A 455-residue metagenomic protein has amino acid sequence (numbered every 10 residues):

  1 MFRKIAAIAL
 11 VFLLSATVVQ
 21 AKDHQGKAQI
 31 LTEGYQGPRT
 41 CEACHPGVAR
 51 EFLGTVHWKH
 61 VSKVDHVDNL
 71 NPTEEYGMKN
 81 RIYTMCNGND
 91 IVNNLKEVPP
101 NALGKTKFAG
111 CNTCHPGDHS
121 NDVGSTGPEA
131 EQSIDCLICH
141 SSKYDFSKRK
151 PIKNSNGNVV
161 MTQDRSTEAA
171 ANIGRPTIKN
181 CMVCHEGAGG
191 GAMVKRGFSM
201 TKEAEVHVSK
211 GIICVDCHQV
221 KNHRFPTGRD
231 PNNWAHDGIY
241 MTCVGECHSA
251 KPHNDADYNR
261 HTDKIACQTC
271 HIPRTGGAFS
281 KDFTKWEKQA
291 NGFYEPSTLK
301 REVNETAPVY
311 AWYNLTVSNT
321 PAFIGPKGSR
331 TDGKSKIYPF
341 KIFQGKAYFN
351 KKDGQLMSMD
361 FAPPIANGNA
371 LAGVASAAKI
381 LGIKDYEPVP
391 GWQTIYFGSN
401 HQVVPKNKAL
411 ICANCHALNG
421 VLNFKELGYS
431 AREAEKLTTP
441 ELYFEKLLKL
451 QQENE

Functional and structural regions predicted by a protein language model:
M1-I5: Positively charged n-region of N-terminal signal peptides that target proteins for export
A7-A16: Bacterial N-terminal signal peptides
A21-V244, S249-N259, I337-Q344, K352-N407 (+1 more regions): Sequence context of c-type cytochrome heme-c attachment sites
I239-K327: Repeat-solenoid scaffold signature
Q289-Y338, K346-K351, M357-K384: Feature captures C-terminal
F343-K346, L418-L422: Hydrophobic alpha-helical segments
I383, N414, V421-L422: C-terminal target-recognition/interaction regions appended to catalytic cores
I411-N414, G428: Extended, compositionally biased alpha-helical segments that mediate assembly or anchoring
